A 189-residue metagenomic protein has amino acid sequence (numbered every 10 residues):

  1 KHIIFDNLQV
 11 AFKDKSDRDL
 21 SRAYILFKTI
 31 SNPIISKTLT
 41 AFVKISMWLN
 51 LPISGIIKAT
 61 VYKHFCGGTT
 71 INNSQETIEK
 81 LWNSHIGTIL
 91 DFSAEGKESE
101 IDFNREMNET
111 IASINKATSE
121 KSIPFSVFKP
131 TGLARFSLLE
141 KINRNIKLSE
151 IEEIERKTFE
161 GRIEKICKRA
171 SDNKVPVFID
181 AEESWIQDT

Functional and structural regions predicted by a protein language model:
K1-V177, D188: Alpha/beta catalytic barrel-like cores
D180: Active-site-adjacent beta-strand anchor residues
E183-Q187: Gly/Ser/Thr-rich loops at beta-strand to alpha-helix junctions that form or flank small-molecule/cofactor-binding
